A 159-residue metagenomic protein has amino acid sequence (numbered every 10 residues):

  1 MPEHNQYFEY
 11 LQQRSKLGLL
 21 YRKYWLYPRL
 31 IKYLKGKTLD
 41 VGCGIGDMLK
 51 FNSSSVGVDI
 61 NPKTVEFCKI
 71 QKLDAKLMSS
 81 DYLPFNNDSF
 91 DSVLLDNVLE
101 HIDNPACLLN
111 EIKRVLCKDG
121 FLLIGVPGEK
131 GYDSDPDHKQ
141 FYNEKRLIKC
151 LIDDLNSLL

Functional and structural regions predicted by a protein language model:
M1-N86, S92-D96, L109, E144 (+1 more regions): Conserved N-terminal segment of class I S-adenosyl-L-methionine
K16-L17, W25, Y33, D103-L159: S-adenosyl-L-methionine-dependent methyltransferase catalytic module, highlighting the catalytic core
Y82, E100, K130: Active-site micro-motifs of SAM-dependent methyltransferase domains
D96-L99, G125: Residues lining the SAM
